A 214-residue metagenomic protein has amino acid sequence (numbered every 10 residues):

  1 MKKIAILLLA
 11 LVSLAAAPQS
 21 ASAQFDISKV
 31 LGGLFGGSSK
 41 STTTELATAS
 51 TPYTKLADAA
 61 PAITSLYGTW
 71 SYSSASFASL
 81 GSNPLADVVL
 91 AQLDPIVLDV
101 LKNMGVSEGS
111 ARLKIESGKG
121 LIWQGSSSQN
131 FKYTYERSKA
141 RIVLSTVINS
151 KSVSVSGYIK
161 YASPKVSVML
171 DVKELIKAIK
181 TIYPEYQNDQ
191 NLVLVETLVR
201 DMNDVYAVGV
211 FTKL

Functional and structural regions predicted by a protein language model:
K2-I4, S20-L93, D189-L214: Amphipathic/hydrophobic helical signal segments and adjacent flexible N-terminal regions that mediate secretion
I4-A5, E116: Residue-level detector of intrinsically disordered/flexible regions characterized by low predicted structural confidence
L7-L9, S152-V153: Short alpha-helical segments and helix-capping/turn motifs at coil-helix boundaries
L8-A16: Bacterial N-terminal signal peptides
V12, A59, K102, I122-Q124 (+1 more regions): Residues embedded in well-ordered secondary-structure elements
P52-A57, V97-E108: N-terminal post-signal-peptidase region of extra-cytosolic proteins
A75-L80, L101-P184, T212-K213: Contiguous, well-ordered beta-strand patches that form the walls/edges of small beta-barrel/beta-sandwich domains
Q92-V97, I115: Short Pro/Gly-enriched beta-strand edge/turn motifs at strand-loop
